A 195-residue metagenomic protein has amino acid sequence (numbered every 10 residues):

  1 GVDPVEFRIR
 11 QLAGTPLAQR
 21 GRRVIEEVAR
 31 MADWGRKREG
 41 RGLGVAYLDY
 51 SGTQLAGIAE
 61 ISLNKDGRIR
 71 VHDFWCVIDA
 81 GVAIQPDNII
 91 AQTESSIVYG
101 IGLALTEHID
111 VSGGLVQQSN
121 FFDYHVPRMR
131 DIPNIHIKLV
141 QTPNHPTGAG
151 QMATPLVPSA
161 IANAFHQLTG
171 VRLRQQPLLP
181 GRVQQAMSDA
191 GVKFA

Functional and structural regions predicted by a protein language model:
G1-A195: Cofactor-binding beta-sheet edge motifs in enzyme active sites
